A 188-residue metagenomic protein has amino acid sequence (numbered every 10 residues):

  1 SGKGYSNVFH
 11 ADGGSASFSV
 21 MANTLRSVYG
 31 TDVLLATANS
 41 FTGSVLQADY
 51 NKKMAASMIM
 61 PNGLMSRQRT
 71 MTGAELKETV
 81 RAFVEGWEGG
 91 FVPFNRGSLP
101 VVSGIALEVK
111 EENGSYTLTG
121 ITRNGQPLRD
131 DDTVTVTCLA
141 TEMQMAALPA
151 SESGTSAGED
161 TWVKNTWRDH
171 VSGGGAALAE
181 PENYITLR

Functional and structural regions predicted by a protein language model:
S1-R188: Catalytic centers of hydrolytic enzymes
